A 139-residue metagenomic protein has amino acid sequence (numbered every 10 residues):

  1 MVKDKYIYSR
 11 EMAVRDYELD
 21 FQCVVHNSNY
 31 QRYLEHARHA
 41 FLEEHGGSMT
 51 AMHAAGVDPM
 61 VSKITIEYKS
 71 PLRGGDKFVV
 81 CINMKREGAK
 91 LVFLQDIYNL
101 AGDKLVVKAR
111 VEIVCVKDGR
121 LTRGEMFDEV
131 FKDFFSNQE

Functional and structural regions predicted by a protein language model:
V2-M60, V116-E139: Hot-dog-fold acyl-thioester-processing enzymes
D4, R73-G74, K85-E139: HotDog/MaoC-like acyl-thioester-processing domains
D16-E18, I64-S70, A101: Short, well-ordered turn and helix-capping elements at secondary-structure junctions
F41-V92, K108: Hydrophobic beta-strand-centered segment that forms part of the acyl-chain substrate-binding groove
